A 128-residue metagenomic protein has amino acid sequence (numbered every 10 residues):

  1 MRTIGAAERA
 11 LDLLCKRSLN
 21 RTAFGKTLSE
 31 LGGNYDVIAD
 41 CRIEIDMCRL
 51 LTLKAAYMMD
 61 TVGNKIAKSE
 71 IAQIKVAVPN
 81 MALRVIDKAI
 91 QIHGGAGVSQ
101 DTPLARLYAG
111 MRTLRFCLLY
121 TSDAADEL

Functional and structural regions predicted by a protein language model:
M1-S122, L128: Alpha-helical interface subdomain recognition
